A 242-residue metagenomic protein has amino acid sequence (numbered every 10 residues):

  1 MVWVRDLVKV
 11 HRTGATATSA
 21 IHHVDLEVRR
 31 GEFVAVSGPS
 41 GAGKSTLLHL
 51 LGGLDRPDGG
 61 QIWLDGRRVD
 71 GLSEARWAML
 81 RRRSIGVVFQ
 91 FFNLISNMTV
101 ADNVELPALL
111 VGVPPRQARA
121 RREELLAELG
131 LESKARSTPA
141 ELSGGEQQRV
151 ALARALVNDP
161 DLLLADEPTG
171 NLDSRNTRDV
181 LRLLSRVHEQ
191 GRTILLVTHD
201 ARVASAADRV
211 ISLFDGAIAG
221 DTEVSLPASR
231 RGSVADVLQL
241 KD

Functional and structural regions predicted by a protein language model:
M1-A207, L213: ABC family nucleotide-binding domain
A217-D242: Conserved beta-strand-loop-alpha-helix hinge in the C-terminal portion of ABC ATPase nucleotide-binding domains
